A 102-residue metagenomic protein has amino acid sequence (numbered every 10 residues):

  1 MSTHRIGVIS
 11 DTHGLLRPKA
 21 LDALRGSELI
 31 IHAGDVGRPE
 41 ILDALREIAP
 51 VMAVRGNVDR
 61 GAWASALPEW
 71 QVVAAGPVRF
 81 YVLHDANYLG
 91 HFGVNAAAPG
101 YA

Functional and structural regions predicted by a protein language model:
T3-I6, T12-H32, V36-A102: Conserved catalytic scaffold of divalent metal-dependent phosphoesterases
